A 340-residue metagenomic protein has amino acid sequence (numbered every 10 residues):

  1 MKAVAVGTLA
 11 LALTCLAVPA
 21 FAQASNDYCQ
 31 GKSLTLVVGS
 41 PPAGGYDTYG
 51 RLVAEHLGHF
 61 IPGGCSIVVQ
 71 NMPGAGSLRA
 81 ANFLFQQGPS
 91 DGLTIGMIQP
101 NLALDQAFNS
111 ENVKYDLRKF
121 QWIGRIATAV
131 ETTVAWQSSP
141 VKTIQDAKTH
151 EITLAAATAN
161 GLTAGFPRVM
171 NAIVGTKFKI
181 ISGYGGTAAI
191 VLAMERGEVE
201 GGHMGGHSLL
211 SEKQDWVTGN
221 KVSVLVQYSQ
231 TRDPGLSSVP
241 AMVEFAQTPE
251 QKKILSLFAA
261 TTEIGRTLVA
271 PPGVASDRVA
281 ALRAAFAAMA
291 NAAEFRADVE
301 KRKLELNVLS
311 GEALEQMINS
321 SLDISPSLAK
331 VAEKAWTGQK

Functional and structural regions predicted by a protein language model:
G7-A17: Bacterial N-terminal signal peptides
V18-A22: Sec/Tat signal peptide C-region and signal peptidase I cleavage site
Y28-Q30, L34, H59-G63, F83-T94 (+4 more regions): Hinge/capping helix and adjacent helix->loop/strand transition within the periplasmic-binding protein
T35-G50, P73-G76, A155-L162: Extracytoplasmic "Venus flytrap"
V53, A75-S77, G92-L104, R125-A127 (+1 more regions): Ligand-binding clamshell of periplasmic/extracellular solute-binding protein-like
S66-G74, A155-A157, F178-G186, M204-G206 (+1 more regions): Short beta-strand-to-loop elements that line the ligand-binding cleft of bilobed periplasmic-binding protein-like
P100-N112, A164, R168-I173, G201-F245: A ligand-binding cleft/hinge motif common to bilobed small-molecule-binding domains
S310-K340: Extracellular/periplasmic bilobal clamshell ligand-binding domains
